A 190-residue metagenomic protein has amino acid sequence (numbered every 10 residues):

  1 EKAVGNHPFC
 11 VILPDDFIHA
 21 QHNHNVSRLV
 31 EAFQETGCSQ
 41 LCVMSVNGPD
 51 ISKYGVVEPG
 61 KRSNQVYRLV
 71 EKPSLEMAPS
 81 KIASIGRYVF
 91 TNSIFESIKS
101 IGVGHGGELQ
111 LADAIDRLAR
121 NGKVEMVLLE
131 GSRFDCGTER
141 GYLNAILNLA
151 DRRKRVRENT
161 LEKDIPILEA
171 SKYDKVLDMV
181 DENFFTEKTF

Functional and structural regions predicted by a protein language model:
E1-P59, F90-N92, S97-I101: Conserved beta-loop-beta/alpha segment of the NTase-like Rossmann-fold superfamily that binds/positions NTPs
N6-P8, P59-Q65, K72, P79-F185 (+1 more regions): Conserved alpha/beta core of the MobA/IspD/sugar-nucleotide pyrophosphorylase nucleotidyltransferase superfamily
D16, L75-E76: A short, flexible beta-alpha/helix-coil linker loop
H19-H22, Q34-C38, V66-L69, H105-G106 (+1 more regions): A short linear-motif detector with a strong N-terminal bias
M44, V70-P73: Short, well-ordered turn and helix-capping elements at secondary-structure junctions
G48-D50, E76-P79: Short glycine/serine/proline-enriched coil/turn segments at secondary-structure junctions
